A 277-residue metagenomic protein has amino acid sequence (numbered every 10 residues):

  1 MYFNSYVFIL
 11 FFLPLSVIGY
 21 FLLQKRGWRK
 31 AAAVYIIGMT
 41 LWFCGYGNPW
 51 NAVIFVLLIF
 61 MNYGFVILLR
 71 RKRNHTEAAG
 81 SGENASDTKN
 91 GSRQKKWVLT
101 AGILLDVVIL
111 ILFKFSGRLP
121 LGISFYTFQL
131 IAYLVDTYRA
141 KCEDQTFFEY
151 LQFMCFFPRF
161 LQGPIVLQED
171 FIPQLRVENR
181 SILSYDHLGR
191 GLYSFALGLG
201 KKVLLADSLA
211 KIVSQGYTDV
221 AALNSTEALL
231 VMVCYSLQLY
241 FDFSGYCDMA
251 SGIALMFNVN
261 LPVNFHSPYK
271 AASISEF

Functional and structural regions predicted by a protein language model:
M1-F277: Membrane-embedded transmembrane alpha-helical bundles that form the catalytic cores of multi-pass lipid-modifying
